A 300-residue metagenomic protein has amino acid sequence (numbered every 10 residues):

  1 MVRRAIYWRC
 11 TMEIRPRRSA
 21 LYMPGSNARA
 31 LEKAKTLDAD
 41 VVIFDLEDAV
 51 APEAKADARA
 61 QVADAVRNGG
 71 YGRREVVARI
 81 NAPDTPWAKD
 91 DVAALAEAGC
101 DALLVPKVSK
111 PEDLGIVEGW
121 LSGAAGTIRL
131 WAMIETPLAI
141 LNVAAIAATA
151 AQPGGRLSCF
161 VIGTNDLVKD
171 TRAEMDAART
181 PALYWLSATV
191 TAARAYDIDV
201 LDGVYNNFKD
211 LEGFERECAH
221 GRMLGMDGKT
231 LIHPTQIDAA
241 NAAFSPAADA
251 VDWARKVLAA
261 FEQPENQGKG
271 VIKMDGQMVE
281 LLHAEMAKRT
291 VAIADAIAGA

Functional and structural regions predicted by a protein language model:
R3-A300: Expand to "…catalyze enediolate/carbanion chemistry for C-C bond making/breaking, isomerization, decarboxylation
